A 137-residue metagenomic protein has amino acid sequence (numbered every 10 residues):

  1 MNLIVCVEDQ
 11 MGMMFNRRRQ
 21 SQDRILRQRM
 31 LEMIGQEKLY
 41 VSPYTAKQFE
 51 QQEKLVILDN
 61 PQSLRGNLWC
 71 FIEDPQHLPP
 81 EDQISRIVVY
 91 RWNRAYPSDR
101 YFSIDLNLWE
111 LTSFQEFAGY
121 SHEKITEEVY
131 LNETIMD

Functional and structural regions predicted by a protein language model:
M1-D137: Enzymes that bind and transform nitrogen-containing heteroaromatic metabolites
